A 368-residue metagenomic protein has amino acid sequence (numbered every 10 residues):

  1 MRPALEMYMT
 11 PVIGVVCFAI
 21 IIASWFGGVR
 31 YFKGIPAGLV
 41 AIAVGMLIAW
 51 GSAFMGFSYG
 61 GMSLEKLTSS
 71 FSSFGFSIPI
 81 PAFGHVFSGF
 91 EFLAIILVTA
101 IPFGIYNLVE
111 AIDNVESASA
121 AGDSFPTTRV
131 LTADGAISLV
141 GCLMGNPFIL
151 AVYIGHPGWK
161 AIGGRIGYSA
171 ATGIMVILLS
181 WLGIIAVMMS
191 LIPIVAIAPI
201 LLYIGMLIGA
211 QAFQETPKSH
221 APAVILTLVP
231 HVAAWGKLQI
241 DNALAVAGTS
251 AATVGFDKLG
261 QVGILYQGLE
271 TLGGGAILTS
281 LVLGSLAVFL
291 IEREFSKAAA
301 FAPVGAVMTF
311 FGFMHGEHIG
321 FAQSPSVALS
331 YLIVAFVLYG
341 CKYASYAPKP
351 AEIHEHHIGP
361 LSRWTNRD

Functional and structural regions predicted by a protein language model:
M1-M55, L179-P325: Membrane-embedded alpha-helical modules
F32-I42, S77-V86, D113-V115, A120 (+4 more regions): Hydrophobic alpha-helical transmembrane segments
I42-A43, F103-N107, L131-L139, G173-I177 (+3 more regions): Transmembrane helix-bundle signature of multi-pass membrane transporters/permeases
A49-G56, T68-N114, L269-L281, L329-L332: Hydrophobic, membrane-embedded alpha-helices of multi-pass small-molecule transporters
F57-G84, A243-T271, F336, G340-D368: Intrinsically disordered, low-complexity non-transmembrane regions of multi-pass membrane transporters
L93-I166, H357-T365: Membrane-embedded helical hairpins/re-entrant loop segments and their flanking transmembrane helices within multi-pass
I137, G141-I197, Y203-I204: Long, well-ordered mid-to-C-terminal structural blocks that present hydrophobic/aromatic surfaces
S324-V337: Small-residue-rich transmembrane alpha-helices that serve as helix-helix interface/gating elements in multipass
